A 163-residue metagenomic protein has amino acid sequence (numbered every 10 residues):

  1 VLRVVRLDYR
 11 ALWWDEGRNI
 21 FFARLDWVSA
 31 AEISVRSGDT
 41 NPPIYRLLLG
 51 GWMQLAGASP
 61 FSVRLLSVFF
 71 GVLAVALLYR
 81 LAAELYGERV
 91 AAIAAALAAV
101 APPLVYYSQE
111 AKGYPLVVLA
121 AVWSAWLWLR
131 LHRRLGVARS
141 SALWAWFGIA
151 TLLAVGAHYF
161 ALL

Functional and structural regions predicted by a protein language model:
V4-L12, F21-F22, V28-R64, A157: Membrane-proximal lumenal/periplasmic loop motifs of glycosylation machinery
V4-Y9, P60, R64, G71-A74 (+2 more regions): Aromatic- and kink-enriched transmembrane "portal" helix at the membrane-lumen/periplasm boundary that abuts
P42, R64, A91, Y114 (+2 more regions): Residue-level signature of transmembrane alpha-helical entry/exit and packing/kink sites in multi-pass membrane
L65-L85: Transmembrane-helix motifs of polytopic, lipid-linked glycan transferases
L78-V100, L119: Transmembrane-helix signature of polytopic, membrane-embedded enzymes that assemble or transfer cell-envelope glycans
R89, S124-W146: Membrane-interface transmembrane helices that cradle and orient dolichyl/undecaprenyl
A94-A95, Y107, A142-Y159: Membrane-interface alpha helices of multi-pass inner-membrane proteins
